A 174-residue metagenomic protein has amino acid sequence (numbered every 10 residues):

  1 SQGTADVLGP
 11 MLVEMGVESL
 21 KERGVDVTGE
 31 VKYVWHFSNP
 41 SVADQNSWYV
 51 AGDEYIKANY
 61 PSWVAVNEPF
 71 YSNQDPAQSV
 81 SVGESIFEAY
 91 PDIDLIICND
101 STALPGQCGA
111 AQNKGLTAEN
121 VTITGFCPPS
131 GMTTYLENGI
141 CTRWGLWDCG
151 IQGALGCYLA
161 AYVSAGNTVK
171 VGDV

Functional and structural regions predicted by a protein language model:
S1-V174: A residue-level marker of the well-folded mature domains of exported/periplasmic proteins
